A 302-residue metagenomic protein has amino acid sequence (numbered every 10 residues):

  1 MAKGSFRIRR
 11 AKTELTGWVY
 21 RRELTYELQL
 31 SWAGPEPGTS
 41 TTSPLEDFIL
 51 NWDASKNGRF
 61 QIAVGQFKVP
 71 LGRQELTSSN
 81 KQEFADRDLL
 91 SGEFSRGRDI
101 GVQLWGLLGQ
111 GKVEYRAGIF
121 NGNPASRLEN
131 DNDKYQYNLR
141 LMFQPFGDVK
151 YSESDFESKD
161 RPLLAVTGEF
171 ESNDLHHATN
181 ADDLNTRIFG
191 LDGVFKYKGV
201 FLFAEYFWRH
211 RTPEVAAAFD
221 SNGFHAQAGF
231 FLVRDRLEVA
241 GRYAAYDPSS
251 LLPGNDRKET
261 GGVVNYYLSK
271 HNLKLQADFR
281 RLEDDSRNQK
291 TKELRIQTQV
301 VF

Functional and structural regions predicted by a protein language model:
M1-A125, N130-D148, S158-K159, F219-D220 (+2 more regions): Outer membrane beta-barrel
F48-S55, Q66, E75-T77, S158-F302: Outer-membrane beta-barrel pore domains
Y151-E153: Elongated, acidic membrane-bridging lipid-handling scaffolds and related periplasm/extracellular "bridge/tunnel" systems
